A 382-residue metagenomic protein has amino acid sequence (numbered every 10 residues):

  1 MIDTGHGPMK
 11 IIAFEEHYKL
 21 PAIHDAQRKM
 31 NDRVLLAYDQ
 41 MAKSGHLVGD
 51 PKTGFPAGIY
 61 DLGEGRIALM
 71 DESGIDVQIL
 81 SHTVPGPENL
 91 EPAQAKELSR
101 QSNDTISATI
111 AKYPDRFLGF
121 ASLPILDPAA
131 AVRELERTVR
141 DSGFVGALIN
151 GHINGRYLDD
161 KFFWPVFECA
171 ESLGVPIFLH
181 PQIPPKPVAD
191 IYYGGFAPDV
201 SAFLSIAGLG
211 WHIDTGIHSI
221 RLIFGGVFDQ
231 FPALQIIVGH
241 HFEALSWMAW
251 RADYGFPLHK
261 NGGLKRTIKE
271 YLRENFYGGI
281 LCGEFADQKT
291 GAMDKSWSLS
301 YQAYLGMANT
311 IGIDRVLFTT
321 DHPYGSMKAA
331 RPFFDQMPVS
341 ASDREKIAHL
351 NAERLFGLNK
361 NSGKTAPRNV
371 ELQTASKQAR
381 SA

Functional and structural regions predicted by a protein language model:
M1-F14, Y18-V77, D104-K112, R133-R137 (+6 more regions): Mid-to-C-terminal alpha-helical segments outside catalytic/metal-binding sites
E16, I75, S81-V84, S122-P124 (+3 more regions): Short, well-ordered beta-to-alpha junction loops that form the rim of enzyme active sites and present histidine/acidic
G86-E91: A short acidic, helix-capping loop that chelates divalent metal ions and anchors anionic groups
S99, G216-I220, E345: Amphipathic, non-transmembrane alpha-helical scaffold segments
I110, R137-T310, R315, N369-S381: Catalytic pocket-lining loop regions of alpha/beta-barrel enzymes, especially the amidohydrolase/enolase/GH5 lineages
I125-A129: Active-site beta->alpha loop and helix N-cap motifs at the rims of alpha/beta catalytic domains
